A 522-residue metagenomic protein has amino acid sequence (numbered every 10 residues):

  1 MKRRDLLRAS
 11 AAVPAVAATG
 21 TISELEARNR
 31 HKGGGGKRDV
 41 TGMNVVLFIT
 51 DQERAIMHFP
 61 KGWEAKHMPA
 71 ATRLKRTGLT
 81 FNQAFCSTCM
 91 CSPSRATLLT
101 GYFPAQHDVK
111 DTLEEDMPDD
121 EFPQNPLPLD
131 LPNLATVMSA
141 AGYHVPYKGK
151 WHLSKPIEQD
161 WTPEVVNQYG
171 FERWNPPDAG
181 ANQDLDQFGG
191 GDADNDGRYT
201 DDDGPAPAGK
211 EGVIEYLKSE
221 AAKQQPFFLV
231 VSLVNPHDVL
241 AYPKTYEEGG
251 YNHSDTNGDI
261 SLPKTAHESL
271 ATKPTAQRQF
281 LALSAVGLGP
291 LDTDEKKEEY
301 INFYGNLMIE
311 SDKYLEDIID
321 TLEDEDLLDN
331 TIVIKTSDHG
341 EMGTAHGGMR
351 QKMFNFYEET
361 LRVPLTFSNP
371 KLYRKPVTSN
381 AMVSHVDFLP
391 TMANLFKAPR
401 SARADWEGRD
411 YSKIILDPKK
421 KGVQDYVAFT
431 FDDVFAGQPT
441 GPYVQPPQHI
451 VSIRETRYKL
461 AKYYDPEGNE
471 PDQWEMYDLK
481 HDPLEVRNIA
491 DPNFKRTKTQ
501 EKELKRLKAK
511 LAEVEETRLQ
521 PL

Functional and structural regions predicted by a protein language model:
D5-E26: N-terminal export signals
V13, N29-M43, T50, R54-A55 (+7 more regions): Long, internal low-complexity/basic segments
G34-M43, Q52-A65, S219-Q225, L233-M382 (+2 more regions): Active-site-proximal cap/lid insertion segments
V45-D51, K150, F228-V231, L365-T366 (+2 more regions): A short aromatic-rich beta-strand->coil structural motif
L47-F48, R54-P146, A179: Active-site segment of extracytoplasmic enzymes that catalyze sulfate/phosphate-ester chemistry
L99, N175-D194, E316-D320, D324 (+2 more regions): Substrate-binding rim/cap in mid-to-C-terminal beta-strand-loop elements of soluble/periplasmic
K110-P146, W151-G258, A276-I301, G305 (+1 more regions): Formylglycine-dependent
L153, P177, G209, H339-A345 (+3 more regions): C-terminal cap/loop subdomain of S1 sulfatases and analogous C-terminal strand-loop tails that border
